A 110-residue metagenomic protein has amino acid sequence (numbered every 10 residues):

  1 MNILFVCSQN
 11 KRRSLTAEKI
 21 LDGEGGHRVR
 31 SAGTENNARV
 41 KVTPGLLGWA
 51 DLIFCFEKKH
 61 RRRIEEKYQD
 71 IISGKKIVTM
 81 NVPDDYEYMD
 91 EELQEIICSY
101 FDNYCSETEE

Functional and structural regions predicted by a protein language model:
M1-W49, R62, C98-E109: Conserved active-site segments centered on acidic
K11, H60, P83-D85: Short, solvent-exposed loop/turn segments at secondary-structure junctions
T34, K58, V82: Active-site loop/turn elements of alpha/beta-hydrolase fold enzymes, especially the short glycine-/histidine-rich
A50-D51, G74: Short, well-ordered alpha-helix to beta-strand connector turns
E57-E66: A short, active-site helix/loop in glycosyltransferases that binds the activated sugar's phosphate group
E65-E110: Phosphate-binding/catalytic loops
